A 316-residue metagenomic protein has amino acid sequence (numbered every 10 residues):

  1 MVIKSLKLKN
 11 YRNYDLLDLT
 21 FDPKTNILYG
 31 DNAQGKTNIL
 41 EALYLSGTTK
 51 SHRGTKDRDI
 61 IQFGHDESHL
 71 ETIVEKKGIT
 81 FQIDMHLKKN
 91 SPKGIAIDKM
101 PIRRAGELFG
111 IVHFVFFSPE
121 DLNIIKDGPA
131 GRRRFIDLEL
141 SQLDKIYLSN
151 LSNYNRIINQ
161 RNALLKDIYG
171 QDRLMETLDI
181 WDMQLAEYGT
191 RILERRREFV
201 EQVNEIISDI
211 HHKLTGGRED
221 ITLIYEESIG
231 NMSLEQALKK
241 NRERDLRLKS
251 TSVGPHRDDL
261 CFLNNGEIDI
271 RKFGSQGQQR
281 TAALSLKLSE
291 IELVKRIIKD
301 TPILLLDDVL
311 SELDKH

Functional and structural regions predicted by a protein language model:
M1-D31, L45, Y169-L305, E312-H316: Conserved NTPase motor "head" modules and their coupling/switch loops across ABC/AAA+ ATPases, GTPases, and GHKL ATPases
T25, L43, P119-D121: ABC ATPase nucleotide-binding domain signature
K36: Conserved lysine of the Walker
T48-I125, P129-G131, L140-L143, Y147 (+2 more regions): Nucleotide-state sensing region of NTPase/ATPase domains
I60-F63, Y154-I157, R196: Intracellular alpha-helical coupling/juxtamembrane segments of multi-pass membrane proteins
I102, G106-F114, S118-M183, E187 (+1 more regions): A conserved P-loop NTPase coupling/switch region
L122, S311-E312: Short strand->helix junction
